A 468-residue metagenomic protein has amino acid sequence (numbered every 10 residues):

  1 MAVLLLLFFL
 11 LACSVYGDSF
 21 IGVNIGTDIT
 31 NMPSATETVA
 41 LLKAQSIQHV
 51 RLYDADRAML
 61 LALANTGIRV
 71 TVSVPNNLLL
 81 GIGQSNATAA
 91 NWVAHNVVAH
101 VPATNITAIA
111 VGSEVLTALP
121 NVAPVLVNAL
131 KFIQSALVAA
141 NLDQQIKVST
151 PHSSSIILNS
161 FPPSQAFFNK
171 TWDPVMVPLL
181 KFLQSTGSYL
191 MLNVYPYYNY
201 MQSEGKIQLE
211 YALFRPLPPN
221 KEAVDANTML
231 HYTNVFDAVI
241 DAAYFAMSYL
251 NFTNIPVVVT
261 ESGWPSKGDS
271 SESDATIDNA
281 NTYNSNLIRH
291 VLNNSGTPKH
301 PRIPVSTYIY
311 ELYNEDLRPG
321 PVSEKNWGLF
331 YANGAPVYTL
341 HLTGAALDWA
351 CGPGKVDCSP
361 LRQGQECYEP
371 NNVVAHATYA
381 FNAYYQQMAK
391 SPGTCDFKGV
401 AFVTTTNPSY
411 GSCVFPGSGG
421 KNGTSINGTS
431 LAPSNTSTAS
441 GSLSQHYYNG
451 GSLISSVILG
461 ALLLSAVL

Functional and structural regions predicted by a protein language model:
M1-F9, V15, Q445-S456, V467-L468: Classical eukaryotic N-terminal signal peptides for Sec-dependent ER targeting/secretion, especially the positively
A2-H49: Boundary/entry segment of secreted carbohydrate-active catalytic domains
F20-G22, H49, G67-T71, I106-A110 (+4 more regions): Structural preference for beta-strand elements that scaffold enzyme active sites
D28-L41, N86-A99, D173-V175, A346: Short, acidic/polar
M59-T171, V259: Substrate-binding cleft of extracellular glycoside hydrolase catalytic domains
V122-V258, D269, L340: Noncatalytic carbohydrate-binding groove/subsite architecture in carbohydrate-active enzymes
N254-K267, I277-H341, E366, N371-Y385: Substrate-binding cleft of secreted/luminal carbohydrate-active enzymes
A401, P408-Y410, F415-S455: C-terminal GPI-anchoring signal of eukaryotic secretory precursors
